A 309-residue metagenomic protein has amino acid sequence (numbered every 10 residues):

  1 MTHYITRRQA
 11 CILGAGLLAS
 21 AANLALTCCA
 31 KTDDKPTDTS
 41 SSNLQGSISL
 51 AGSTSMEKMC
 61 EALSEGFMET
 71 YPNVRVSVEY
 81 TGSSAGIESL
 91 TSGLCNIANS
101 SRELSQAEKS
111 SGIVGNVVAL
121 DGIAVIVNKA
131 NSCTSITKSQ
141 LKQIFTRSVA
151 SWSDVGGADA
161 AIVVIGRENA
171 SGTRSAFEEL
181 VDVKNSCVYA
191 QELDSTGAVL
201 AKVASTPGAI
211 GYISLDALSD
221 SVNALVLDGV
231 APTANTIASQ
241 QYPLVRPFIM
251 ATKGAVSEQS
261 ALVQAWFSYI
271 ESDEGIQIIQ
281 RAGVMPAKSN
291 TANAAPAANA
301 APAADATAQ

Functional and structural regions predicted by a protein language model:
M1-L24: N-terminal secretory signal peptides
C29-Q309: Exported/periplasmic ABC-transporter solute-binding proteins
